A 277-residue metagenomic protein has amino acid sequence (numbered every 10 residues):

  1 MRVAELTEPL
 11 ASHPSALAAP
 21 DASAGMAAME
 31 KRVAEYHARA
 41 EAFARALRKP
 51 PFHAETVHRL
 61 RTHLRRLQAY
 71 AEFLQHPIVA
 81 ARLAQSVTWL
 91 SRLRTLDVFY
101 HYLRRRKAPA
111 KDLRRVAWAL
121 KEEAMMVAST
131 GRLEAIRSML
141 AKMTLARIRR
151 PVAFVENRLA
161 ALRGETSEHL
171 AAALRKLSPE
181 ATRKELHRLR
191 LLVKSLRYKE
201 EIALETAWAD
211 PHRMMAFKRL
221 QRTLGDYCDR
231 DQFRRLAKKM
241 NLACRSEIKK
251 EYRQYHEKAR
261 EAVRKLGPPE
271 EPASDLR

Functional and structural regions predicted by a protein language model:
M1-R277: Function-determining surface determinants
